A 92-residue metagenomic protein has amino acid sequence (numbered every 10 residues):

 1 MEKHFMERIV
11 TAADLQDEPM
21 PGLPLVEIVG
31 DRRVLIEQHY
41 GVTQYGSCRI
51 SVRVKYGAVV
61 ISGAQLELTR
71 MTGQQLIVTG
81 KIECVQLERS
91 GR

Functional and structural regions predicted by a protein language model:
M1-R92: N-terminal intrinsically disordered, cationic/polar leader segments that include organellar targeting peptides
